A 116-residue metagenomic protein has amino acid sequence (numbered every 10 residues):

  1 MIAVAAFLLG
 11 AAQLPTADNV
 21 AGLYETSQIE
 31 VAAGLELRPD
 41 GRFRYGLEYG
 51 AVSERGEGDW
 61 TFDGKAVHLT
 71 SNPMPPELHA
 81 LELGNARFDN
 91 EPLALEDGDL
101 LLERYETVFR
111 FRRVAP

Functional and structural regions predicted by a protein language model:
M1-A3: Bacterial N-terminal signal peptides that target proteins for export
A6-P116: Lipid interaction determinants
